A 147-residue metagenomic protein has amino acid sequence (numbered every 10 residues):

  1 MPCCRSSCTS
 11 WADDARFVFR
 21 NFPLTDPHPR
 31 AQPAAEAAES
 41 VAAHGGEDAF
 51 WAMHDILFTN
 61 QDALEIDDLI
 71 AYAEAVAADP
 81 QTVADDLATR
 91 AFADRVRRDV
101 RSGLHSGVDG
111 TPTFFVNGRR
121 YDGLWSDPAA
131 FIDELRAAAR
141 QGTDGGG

Functional and structural regions predicted by a protein language model:
M1-E74: Structural alpha/beta surface segment adjacent to cysteine/selenocysteine redox centers across thiol/disulfide enzymes
M1-T9, I70-G147: C-terminal cap of thioredoxin/glutaredoxin-like
